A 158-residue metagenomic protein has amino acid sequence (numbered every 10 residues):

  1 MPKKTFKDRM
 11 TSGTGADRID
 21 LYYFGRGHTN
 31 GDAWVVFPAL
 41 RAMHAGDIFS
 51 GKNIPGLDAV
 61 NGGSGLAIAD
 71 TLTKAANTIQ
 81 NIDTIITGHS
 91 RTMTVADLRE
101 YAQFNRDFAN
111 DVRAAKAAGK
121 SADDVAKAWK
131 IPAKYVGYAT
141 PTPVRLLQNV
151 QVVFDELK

Functional and structural regions predicted by a protein language model:
K4-D8: Short acidic-hydrophobic, aromatic-tinged amphipathic segments that line or gate anion-handling sites
T11, R18, Y23-D107: Metallo-beta-lactamase
G13-G15, Q80, A117-S121: A short, structured loop/turn motif at beta-sheet edges
R91-K158: Accessory terminal helices/loops
